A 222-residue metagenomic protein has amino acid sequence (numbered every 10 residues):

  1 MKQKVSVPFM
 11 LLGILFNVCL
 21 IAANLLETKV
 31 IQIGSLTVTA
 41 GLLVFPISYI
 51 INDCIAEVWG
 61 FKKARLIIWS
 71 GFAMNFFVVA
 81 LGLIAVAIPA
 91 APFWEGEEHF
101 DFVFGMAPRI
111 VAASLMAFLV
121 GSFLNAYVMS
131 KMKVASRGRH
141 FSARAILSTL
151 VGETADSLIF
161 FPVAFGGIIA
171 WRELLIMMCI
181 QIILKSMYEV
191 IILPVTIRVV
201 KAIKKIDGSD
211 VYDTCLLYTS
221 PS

Functional and structural regions predicted by a protein language model:
M1-F72, F76: Hydrophobic transmembrane alpha-helices
P8-G13, V38-G41, M106, I110 (+4 more regions): Residue-level signature of transmembrane alpha-helical entry/exit and packing/kink sites in multi-pass membrane
E27, V78-V86, G121, N125 (+3 more regions): Alpha-helical transmembrane segments and their lipid-water interface positions in multi-pass membrane proteins
M74, E97, R109-G121, M132-S136 (+3 more regions): Membrane-embedded alpha-helical bundles of multi-pass transporters/translocases, especially carrier/permease families
A85-M106: Membrane-interface interhelical connector segments
A135-T154: Internal alpha-helical transmembrane segments of multi-pass membrane proteins
T149, F160-G166: A structural feature that tracks compact, well-ordered secondary-structure segments with a strong bias toward
Y218-S222: Conserved small/polar residues in nucleotide/adenosyl-binding loops
